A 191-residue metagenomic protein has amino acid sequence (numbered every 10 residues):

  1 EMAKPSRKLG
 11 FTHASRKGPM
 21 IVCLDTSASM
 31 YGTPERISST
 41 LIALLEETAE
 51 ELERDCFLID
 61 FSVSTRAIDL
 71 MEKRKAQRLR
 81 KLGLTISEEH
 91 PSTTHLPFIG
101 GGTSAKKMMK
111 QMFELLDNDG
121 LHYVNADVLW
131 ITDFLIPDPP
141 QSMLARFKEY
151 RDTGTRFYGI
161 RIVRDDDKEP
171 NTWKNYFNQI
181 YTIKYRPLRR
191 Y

Functional and structural regions predicted by a protein language model:
E1-M20: Negatively charged sequence features
S15-R74, M108, V128-I131, I162-R164: Von Willebrand factor
T33-E35, P139-S142: Conserved ATPase-coupling elements of RecA-like P-loop NTPase cores
L45, A145-D152: Catalytic-core regions built around general acid/base machinery
L52-R54, V124, T153-F157: Loop/turn elements at helix/coil->beta-strand transitions in domains of secreted/extracellular proteins
R66, K73-A126, L135-P139, I160-N171: Von Willebrand factor
A76, L82, D167-Y191: Von Willebrand factor A/integrin I-like adhesion domains
S142-R146, T172: A short acidic, amphipathic alpha-helical/loop segment
